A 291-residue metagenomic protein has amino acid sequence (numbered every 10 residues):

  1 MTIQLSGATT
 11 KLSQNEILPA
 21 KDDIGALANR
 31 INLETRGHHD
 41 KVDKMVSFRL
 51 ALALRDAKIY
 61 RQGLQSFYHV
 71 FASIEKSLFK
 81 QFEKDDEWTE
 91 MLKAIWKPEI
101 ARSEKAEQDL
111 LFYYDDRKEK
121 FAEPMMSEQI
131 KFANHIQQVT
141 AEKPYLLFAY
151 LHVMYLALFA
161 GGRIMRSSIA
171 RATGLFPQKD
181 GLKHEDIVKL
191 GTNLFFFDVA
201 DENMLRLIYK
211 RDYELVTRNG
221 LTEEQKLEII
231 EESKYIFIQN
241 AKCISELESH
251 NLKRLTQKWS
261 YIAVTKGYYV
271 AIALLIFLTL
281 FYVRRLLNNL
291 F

Functional and structural regions predicted by a protein language model:
T2-F291: Metal- and O2-centered redox machinery and metal/ROS homeostasis
